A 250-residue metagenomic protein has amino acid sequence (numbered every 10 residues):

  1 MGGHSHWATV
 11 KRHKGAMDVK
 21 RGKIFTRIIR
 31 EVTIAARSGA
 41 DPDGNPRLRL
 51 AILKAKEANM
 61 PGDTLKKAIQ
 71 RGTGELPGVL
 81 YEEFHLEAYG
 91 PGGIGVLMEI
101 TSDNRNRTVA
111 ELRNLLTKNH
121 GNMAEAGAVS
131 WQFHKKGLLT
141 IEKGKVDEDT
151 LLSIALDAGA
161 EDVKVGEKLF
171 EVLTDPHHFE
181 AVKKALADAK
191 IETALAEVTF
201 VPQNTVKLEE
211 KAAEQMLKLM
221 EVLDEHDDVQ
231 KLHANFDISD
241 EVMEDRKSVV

Functional and structural regions predicted by a protein language model:
M1-A124, V129-L138: N-terminal cationic and glycine-rich segments that engage phosphates or anionic surfaces
A51-I52, G90-I100, W131-G144, K164-K168 (+1 more regions): Short, hydrophobic beta-strand segments
L86-G90, N104, S130-W131, I154 (+3 more regions): Replace "in large, NTP-powered and nucleic-acid-processing enzymes" with "in large, NTP-powered factors and other
R107-A181, A189: Glycine- and Gly-Pro-enriched alpha-helical subdomains that act as flexible, kink-prone "lid/hinge" or packing modules
D149-I154, E180-L217: Strongly charged, low-complexity linkers/loops
D175, A196, Q203-I238: Cytosolic regulatory modules rich in charged/polar residues
D237-R246: Short acidic, Gly/Pro-enriched loop/turn segments at secondary-structure junctions
V249-V250: Conserved small/polar residues in nucleotide/adenosyl-binding loops
